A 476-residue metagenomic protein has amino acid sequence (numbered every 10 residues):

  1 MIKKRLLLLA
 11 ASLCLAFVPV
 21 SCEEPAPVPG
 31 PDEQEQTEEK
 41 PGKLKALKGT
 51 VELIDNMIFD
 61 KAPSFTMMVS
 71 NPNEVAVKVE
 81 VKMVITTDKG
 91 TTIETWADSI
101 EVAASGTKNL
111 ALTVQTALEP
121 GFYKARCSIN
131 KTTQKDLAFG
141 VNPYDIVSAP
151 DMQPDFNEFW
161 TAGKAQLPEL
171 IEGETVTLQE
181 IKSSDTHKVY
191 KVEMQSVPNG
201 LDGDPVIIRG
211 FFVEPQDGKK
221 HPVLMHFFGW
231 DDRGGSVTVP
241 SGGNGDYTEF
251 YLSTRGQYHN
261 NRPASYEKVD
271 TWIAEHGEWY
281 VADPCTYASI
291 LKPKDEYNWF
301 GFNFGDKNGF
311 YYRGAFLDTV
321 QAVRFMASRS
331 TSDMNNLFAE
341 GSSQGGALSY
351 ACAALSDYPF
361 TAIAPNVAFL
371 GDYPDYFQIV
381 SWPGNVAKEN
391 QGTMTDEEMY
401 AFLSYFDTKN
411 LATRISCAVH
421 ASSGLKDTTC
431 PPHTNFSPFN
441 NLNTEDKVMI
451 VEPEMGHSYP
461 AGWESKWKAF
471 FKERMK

Functional and structural regions predicted by a protein language model:
E35-H187: N-terminal targeting or regulatory segments adjacent to alpha/beta-hydrolase or S9 domains
E172-D217: N-terminal cap/lid segment of alpha/beta-hydrolase-fold proteins
F212-E214, K220-W230: Short beta-strand element of the alpha/beta-hydrolase
G235, V239-L317, D375-G384: Cap/lid segment of the alpha/beta-hydrolase catalytic domain
S265, G346-T395, V451, Y459-G462: Hydrolase active-site cap/lid region
S332-S342: Alpha/beta-hydrolase fold nucleophile elbow
Y373-P374, T429-K476: C-terminal catalytic histidine-bearing segment of alpha/beta-hydrolase fold enzymes
I415, A421-S423: Short beta-strand/loop motif that positions the catalytic acidic residue of the alpha/beta-hydrolase fold
